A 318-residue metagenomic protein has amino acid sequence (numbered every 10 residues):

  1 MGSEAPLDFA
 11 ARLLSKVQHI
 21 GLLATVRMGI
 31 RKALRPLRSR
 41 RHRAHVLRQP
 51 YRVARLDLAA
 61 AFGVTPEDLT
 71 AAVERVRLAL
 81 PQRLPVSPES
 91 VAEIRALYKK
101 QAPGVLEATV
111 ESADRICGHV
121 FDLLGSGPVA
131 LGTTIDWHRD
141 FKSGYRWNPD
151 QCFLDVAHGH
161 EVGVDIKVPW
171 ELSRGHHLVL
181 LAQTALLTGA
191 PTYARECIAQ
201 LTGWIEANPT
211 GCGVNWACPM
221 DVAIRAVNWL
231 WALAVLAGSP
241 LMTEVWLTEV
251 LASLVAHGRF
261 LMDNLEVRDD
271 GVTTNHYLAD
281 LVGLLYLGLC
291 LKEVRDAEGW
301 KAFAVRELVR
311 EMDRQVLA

Functional and structural regions predicted by a protein language model:
M1-A33: Boundary detector for helix-to-coil junctions that initiate low-complexity/charged tails
G2-S3, V26, L34, I135 (+5 more regions): Short intrinsically disordered, low-complexity coil segments enriched in acidic
L7, K16-H19, L23, A59 (+7 more regions): Generic detection of long, well-ordered alpha-helical segments
F9-R12, T25, D57, D68 (+4 more regions): Exposed alpha-helical structural elements
A24-R35, A71-R75, V179-Q183, Y286: Short, hydrophobic/amphipathic alpha-helical patches that form generic packing surfaces within helical domains
T25, L37-H45, L106, M262 (+2 more regions): Residue-level signal for secondary-structure boundary elements
P36-H160, K167-E171: Extended, charge-enriched "interface" segments that sit outside catalytic cores
W147-Q151, V156-G159, D165-A318: Aromatic-lined, polymer-binding surfaces characteristic of secreted/periplasmic polysaccharide-degrading enzymes
